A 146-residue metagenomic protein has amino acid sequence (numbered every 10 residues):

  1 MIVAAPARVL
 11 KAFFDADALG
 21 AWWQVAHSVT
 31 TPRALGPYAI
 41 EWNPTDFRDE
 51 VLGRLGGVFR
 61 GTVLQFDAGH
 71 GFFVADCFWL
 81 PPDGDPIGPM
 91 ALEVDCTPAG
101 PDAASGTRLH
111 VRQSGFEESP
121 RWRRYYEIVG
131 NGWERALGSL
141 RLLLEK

Functional and structural regions predicted by a protein language model:
M1-I2: Short amphipathic
A12-F13, F66: Conserved catalytic core of Hanks-type protein kinase domains
F13, W23, D76, L144: Short, flexible helix/strand-to-coil boundary loops that buttress conserved ligand/catalytic motifs in alpha/beta
D17-V58: Short beta-edge strand/loop motif at the mouth of beta-sheet-based domains
S28, F47-A104, S114, L142: Hydrophobic-ligand binding "helix-grip"
Y38-I40, G71-A75, L109-V111: Short hydrophobic/aromatic-rich beta-strand segments that constitute the beta-sheet cores of beta-sandwich/beta-barrel
G115-K146: A conserved amphipathic terminal alpha-helix motif
